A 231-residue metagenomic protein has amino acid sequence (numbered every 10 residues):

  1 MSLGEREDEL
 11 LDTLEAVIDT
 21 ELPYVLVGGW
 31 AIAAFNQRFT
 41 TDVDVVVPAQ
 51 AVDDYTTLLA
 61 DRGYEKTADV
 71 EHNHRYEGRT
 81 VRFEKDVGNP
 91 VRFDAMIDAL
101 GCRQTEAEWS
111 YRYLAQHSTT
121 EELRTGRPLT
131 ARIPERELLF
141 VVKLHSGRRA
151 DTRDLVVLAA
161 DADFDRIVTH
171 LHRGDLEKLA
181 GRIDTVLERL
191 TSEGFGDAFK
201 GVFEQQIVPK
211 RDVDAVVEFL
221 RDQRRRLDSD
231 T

Functional and structural regions predicted by a protein language model:
M1-T231: Compositionally biased terminal segments of proteins
